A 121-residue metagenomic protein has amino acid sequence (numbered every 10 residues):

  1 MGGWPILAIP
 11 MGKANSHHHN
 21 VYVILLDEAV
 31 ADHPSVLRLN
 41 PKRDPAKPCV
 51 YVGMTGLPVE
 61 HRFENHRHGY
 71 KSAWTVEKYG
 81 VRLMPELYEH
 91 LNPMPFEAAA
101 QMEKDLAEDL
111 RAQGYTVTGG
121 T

Functional and structural regions predicted by a protein language model:
M1-E64, E97-D105: GIY-YIG nuclease catalytic motif and its immediate N-terminal context
L57-E60, E64-T121: Aromatic/basic micro-patches that form nucleic-acid/chromatin recognition or nuclease catalytic surfaces
